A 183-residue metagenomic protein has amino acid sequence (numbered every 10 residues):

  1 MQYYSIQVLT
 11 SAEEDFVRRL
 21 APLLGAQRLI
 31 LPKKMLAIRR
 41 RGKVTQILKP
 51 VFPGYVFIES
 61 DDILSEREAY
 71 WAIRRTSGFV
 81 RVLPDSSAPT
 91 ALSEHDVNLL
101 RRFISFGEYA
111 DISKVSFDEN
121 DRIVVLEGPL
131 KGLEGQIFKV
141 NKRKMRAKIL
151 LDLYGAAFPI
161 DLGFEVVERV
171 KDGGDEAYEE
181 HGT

Functional and structural regions predicted by a protein language model:
M1-R122, K139, K148-T183: Acidic-enriched and Gly/Ser
G128-L130, V140-M145: Short, conserved beta-turn/loop elements at beta-strand boundaries and strand-helix junctions
